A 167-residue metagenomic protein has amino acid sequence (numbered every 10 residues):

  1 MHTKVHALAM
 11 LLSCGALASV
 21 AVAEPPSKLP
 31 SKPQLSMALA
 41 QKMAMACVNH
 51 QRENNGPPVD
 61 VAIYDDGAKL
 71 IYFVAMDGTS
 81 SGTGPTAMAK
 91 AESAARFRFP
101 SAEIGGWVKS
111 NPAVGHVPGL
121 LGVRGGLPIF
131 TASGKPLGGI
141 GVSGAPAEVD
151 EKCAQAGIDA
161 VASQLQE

Functional and structural regions predicted by a protein language model:
M1-V5: Positively charged n-region of N-terminal signal peptides that target proteins for export
A7-A18: Bacterial N-terminal signal peptides
A23-E167: Flexible, solvent-exposed loop/hinge segments and secondary-structure transition points
